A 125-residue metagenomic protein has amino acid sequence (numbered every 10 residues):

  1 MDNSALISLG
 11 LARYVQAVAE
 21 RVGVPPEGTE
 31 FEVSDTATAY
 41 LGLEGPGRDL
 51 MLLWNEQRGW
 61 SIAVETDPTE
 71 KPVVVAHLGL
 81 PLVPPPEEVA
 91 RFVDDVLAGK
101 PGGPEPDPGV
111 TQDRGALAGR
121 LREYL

Functional and structural regions predicted by a protein language model:
M1-L41, R122-L125: N-terminal domain-onset segments
D2, P25, V73-H77, E105: Generic preference for well-ordered secondary structure
G10-V18, G59-I62, P84-L97: Hydrophobic alpha-helical membrane segments, chiefly transmembrane helices and signal peptide h-regions, characterized
P26-E65: Amphipathic, interaction-prone secondary-structure segments
D67-P72: Short, surface-exposed beta-strand-loop junctions and turns on beta-sheet-rich folds
A76-L125: Acidic, proline/glycine-rich low-complexity IDRs
